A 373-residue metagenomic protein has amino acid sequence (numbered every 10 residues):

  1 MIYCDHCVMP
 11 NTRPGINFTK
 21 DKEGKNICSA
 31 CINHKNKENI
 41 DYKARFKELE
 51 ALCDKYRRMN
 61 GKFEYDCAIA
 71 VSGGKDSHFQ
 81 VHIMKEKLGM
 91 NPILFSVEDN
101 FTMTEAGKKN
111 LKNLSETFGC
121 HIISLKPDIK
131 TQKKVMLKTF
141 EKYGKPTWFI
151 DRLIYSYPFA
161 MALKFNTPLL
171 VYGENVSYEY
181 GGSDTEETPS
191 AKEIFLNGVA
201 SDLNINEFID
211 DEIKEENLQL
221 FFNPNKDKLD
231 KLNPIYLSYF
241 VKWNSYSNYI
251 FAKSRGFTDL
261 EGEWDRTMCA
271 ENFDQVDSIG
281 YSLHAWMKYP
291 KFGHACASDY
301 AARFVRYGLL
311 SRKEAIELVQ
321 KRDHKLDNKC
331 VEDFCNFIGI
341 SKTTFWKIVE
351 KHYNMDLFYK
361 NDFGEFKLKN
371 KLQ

Functional and structural regions predicted by a protein language model:
M1-D66, I83-Q373: Nucleotide-activated chemistry modules centered on ATP-dependent adenylation/adenylyltransferase
C67-D76: Short, glycine-rich nucleotide/cofactor-binding loops
F79-Q80: Hydrophobic positions on the alpha1 helix immediately C-terminal to the Walker A/P-loop
